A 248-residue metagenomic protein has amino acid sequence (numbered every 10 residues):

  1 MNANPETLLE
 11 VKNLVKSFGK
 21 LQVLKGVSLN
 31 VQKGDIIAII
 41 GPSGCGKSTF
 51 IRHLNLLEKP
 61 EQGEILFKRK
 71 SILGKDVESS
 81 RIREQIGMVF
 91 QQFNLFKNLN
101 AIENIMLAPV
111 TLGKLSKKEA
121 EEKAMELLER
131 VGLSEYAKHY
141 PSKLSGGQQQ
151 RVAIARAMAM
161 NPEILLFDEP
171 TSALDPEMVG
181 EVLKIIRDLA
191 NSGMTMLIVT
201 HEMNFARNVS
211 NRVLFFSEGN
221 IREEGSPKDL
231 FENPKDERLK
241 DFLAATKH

Functional and structural regions predicted by a protein language model:
N4-P227: ABC family nucleotide-binding domain
S217-E218, E224, K228-H248: C-terminal boundary and immediately downstream tail of ABC-type ATPase nucleotide-binding domains
